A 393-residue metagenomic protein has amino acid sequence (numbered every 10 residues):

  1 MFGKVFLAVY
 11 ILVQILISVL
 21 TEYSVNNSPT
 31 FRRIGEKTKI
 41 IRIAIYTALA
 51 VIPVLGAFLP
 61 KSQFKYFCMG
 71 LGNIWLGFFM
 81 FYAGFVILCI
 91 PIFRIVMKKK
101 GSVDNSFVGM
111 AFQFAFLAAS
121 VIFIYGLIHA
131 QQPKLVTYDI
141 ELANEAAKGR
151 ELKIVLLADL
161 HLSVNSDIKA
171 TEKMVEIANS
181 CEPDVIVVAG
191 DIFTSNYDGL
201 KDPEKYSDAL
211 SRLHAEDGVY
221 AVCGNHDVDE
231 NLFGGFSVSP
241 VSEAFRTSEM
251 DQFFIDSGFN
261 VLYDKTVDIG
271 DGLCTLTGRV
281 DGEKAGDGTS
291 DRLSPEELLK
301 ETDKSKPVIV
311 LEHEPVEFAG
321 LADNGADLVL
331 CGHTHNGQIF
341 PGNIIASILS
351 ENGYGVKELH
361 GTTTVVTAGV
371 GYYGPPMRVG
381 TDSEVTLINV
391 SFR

Functional and structural regions predicted by a protein language model:
M1-Q131: Non-catalytic terminal accessory segments
Y10, F81-Y82, Y138, F193 (+1 more regions): Aromatic side chains
I41-R42, F58-L59, D104-F107, L142-A146 (+2 more regions): Short, functional N-terminal and low-complexity linear motifs
G109, A119-A146, V164-K169: Hydrophobic alpha-helical transmembrane segments in integral membrane proteins
E145-R393: Soluble catalytic domains of enzymes that build or remodel membrane lipids, polysaccharides, and related
